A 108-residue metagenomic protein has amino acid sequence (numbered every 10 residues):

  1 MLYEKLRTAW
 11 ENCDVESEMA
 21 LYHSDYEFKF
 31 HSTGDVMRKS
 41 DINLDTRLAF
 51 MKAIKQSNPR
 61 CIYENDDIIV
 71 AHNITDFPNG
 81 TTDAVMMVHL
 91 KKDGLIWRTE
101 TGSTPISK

Functional and structural regions predicted by a protein language model:
E4-T8: Amphipathic alpha-helical repeat scaffolds
A9-E11, K29, T33-D35, D41-K108: A beta-strand edge to alpha-helix "cap/lid" segment located at domain peripheries
N12-K29: Short, well-ordered alpha-helical segments enriched in acidic and aromatic residues
